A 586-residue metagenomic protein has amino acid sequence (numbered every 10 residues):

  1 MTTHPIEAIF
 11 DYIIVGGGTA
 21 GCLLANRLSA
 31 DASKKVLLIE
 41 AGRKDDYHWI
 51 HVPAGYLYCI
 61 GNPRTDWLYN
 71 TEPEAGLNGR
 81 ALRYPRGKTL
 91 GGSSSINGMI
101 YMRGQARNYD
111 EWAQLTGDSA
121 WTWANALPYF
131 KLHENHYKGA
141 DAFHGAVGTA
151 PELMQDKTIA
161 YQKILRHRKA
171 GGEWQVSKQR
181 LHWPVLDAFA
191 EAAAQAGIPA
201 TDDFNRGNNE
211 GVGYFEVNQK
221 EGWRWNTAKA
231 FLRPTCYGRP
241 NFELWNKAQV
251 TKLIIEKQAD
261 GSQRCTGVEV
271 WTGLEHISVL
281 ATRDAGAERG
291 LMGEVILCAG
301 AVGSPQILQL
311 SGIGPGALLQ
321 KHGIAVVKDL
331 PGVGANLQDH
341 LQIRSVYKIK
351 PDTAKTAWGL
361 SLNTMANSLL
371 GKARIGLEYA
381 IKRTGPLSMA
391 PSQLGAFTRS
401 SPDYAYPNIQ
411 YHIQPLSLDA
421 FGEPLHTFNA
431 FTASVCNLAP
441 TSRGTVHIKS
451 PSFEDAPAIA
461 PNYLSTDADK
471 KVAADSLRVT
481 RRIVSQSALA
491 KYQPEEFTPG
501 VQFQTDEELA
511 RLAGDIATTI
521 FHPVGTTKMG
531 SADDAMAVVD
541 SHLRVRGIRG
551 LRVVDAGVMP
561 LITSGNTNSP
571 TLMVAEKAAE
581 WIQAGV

Functional and structural regions predicted by a protein language model:
M1-V586: N-terminal redox-cofactor-binding region of secreted/periplasmic oxidoreductases
